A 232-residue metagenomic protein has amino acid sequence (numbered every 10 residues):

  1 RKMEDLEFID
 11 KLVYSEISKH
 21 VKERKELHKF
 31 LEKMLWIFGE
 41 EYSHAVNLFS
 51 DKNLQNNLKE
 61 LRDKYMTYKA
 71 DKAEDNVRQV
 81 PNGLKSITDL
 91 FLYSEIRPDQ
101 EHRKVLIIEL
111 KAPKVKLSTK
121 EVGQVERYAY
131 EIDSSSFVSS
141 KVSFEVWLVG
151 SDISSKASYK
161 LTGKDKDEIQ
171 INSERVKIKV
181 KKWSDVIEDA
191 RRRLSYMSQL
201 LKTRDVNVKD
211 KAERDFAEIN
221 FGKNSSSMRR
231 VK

Functional and structural regions predicted by a protein language model:
R1-K232: Charged, terminal alpha-helix-loop-beta segments that serve as non-catalytic nucleic-acid engagement and/or assembly
